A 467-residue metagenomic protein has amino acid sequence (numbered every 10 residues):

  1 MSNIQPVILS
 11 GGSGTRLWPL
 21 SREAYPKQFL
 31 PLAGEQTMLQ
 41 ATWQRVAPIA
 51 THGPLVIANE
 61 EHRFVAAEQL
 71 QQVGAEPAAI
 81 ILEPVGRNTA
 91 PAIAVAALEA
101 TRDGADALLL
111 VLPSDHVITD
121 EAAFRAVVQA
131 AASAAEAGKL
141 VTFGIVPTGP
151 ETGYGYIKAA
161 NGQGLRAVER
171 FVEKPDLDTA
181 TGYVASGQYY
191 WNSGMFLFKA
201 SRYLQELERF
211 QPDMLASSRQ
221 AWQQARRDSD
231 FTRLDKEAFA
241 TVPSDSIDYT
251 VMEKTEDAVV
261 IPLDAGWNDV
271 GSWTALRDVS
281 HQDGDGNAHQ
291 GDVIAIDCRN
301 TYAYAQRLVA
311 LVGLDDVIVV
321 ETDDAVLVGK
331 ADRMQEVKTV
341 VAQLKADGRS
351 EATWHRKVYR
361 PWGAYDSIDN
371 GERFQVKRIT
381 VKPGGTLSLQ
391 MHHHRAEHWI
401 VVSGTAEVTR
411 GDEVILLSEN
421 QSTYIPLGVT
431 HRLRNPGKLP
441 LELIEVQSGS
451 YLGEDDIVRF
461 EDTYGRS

Functional and structural regions predicted by a protein language model:
M1-I8, T15-P26, P31-P113, V117-A123 (+3 more regions): Conserved N-terminal catalytic core of the sugar/cofactor nucleotidyltransferase
S2-I4, T51-H52, A75-P77, G104-A107 (+8 more regions): Short coil/turn connectors at secondary-structure junctions
S2-N3, S201-I400, T405-Y424, H431 (+3 more regions): Left-handed beta-helix
G11, N59-E60, P84, L112-S114 (+13 more regions): Fold-independent oxyanion-binding glycine-rich loops and adjacent beta-strand/coil segments at enzyme active sites
Q28, A41, R45, V65 (+12 more regions): Alpha-helical scaffold segments in soluble metabolic enzymes
G86-P91, G149-E151, L177-T179, W267-N268 (+1 more regions): A short acidic, often aromatic-flanked loop/helix-cap motif at beta-alpha or helix-coil junctions that lines enzyme
D120-S229, R233-F239, V259: Conserved core of the sugar-phosphate nucleotidyltransferase
L443: Noncatalytic nucleic-acid binding interfaces
